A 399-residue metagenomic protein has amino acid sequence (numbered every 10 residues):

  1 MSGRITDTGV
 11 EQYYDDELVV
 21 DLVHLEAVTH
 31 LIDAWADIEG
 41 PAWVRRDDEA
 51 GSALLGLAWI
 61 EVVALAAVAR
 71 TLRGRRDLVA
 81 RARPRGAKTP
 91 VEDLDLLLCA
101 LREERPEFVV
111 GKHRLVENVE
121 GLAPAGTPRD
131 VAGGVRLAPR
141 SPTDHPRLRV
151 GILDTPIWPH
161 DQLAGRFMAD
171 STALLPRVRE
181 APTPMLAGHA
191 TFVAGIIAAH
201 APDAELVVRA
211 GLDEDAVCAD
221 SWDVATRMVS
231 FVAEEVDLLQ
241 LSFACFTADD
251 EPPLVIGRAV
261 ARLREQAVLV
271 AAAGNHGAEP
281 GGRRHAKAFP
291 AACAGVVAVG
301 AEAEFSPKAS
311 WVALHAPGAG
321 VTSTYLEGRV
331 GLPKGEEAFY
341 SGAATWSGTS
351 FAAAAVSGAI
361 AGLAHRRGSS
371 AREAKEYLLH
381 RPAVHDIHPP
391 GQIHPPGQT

Functional and structural regions predicted by a protein language model:
M1-E39, V109-L122, Q398: Autoinhibitory N-terminal propeptides
I5, L57-I60, A66, R70-R149 (+4 more regions): Protease zymogen maturation seam
L115-V116, P156-W158, A244-F246, G274-A278 (+2 more regions): Catalytic metal-binding/acid-base residues of hydrolase active sites
P128-V207, T226-E234, L238-S242, S323 (+4 more regions): Active-site core segment of subtilase-fold serine proteases
V150-G151, V207-V208, D237-S242, V268-A272 (+2 more regions): Structural recognition of the beta-strand scaffold that forms the well-ordered cores of secreted hydrolase catalytic
D154-I157, Q162, A288-H365: Extracellular S/T/G-rich loop segment that most often corresponds to the catalytic His/Ser-adjacent loop
L212-F289, C293, F339-A354, H388: Substrate-binding/access-modulating region of protease and related hydrolase catalytic domains
R367-P389: An often Trp-containing, charged/polar helix-loop segment at the C-terminal end of enzyme catalytic cores
